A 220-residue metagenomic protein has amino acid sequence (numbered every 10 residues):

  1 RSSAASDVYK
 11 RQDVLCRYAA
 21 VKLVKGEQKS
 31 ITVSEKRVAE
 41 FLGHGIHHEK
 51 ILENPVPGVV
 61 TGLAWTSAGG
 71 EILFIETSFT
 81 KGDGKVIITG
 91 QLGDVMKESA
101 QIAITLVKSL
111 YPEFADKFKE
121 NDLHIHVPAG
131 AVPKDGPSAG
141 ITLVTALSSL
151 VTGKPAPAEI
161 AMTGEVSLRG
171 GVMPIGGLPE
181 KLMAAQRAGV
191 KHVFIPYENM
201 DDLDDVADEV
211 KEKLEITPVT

Functional and structural regions predicted by a protein language model:
R1-Y9: Short, small-residue-biased leader/transition segments that mark boundaries at the very start of proteins
S3, D13, F74-T77: Conserved P-loop NTPase
K10-V21: C-terminal helical "lid" of AAA+/P-loop NTPase domains
G26-T61, A68-T220: Peripheral, non-AAA+ core regions of ATP-driven protein-machinery
